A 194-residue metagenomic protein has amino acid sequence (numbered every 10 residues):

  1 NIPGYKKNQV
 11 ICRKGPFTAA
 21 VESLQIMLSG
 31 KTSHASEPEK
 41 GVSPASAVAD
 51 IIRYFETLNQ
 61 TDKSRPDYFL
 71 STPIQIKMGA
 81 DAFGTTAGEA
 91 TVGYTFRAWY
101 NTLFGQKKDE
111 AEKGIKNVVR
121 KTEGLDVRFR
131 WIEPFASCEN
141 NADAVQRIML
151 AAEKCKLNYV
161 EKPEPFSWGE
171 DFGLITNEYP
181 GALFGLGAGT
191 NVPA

Functional and structural regions predicted by a protein language model:
N1-Q75, A80-T85, G169: Histidine/acidic-residue-rich, glycine-tolerant segments that coordinate divalent metal ions
G15-S23, L28-T32, E37, G41-P44 (+1 more regions): Metal-dependent peptidase/peptidase-like ectodomains
H34, V48, Y94, I148 (+1 more regions): Divalent metal-coordination and catalytic microenvironments
A47, T57-T61, L103, D109-G114 (+1 more regions): His/Asp/Glu-rich mid-to-C-terminal helical/loop segments that flank catalytic regions of hydrolases
Q60-L70, V118-R130, N158-P165: Flexible, glycine/charged-enriched surface loops at secondary-structure junctions
T72-G79, V127-Q146, P163-G173: A short beta-alpha structural unit
G84-D109: A conserved active-site cap/scaffold subdomain adjacent to cofactor or substrate pockets
V160-A194: Zn-dependent metallopeptidase/amidohydrolase metal-coordination segment
